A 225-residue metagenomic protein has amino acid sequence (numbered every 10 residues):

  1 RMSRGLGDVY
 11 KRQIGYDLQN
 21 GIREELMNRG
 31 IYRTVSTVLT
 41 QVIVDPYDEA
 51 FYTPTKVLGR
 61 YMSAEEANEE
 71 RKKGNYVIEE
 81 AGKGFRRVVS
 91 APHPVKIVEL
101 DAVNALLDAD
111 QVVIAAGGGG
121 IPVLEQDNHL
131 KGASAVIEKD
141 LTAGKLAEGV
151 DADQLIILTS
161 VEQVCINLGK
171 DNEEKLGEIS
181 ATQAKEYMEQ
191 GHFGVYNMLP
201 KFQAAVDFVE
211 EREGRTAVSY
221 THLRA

Functional and structural regions predicted by a protein language model:
R1-M2, L6, Y10, H222-A225: Single conserved hydrophobic/aromatic residue that forms the stacking wall/gate of nucleotide- or nucleobase-binding
G5-Y16, Y61, I179, K185-V195: A glycine-rich helix N-cap at a beta->alpha junction
D17-M27, K145-D153, D207-R212: Alpha-helix C-terminal capping segments
R23, Y47-T53, E125-N128, I166-D171 (+1 more regions): Short acidic, glycine/serine/threonine-rich loops at helix termini
T40-V42, G117-G120, T159-Q163, G169-K170 (+1 more regions): Short, ordered loop/turn segments at secondary-structure junctions
R60-Q154: Internal active-site segments that recognize and position negatively charged phosphoryl groups and nucleotide moieties
G120, L124, V150-C165, R215 (+1 more regions): Glycine-rich phosphate/pyrophosphate-binding loops and their adjacent beta-strand/loop elements at enzyme active sites
I166-R224: ATP/nucleoside-binding phosphotransfer catalytic cores, i.e., glycine-rich phosphate-binding loops
